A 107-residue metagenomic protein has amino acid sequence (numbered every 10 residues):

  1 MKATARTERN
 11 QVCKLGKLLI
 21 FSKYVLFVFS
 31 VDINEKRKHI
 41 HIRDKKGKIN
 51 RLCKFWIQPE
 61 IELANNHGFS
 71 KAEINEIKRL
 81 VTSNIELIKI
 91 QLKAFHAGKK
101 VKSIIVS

Functional and structural regions predicted by a protein language model:
M1-L26: Negatively charged, low-complexity tracts enriched in Asp/Glu with abundant Ser/Thr
Q11, I33-E35, I85: Short linear motifs in intrinsically disordered/low-complexity regions
K17, D32, I88-K89: Short linear sequence motifs
L18, L26-F27, I61-N65, N84: Generic preference for hydrophobic/aromatic residues in regular secondary structure cores
Y24-F29, W56, F95-H96: Aromatic side chains
V31-K71: A short, structured beta-strand/loop element
N66-S107: Well-ordered alpha/beta subsegment
